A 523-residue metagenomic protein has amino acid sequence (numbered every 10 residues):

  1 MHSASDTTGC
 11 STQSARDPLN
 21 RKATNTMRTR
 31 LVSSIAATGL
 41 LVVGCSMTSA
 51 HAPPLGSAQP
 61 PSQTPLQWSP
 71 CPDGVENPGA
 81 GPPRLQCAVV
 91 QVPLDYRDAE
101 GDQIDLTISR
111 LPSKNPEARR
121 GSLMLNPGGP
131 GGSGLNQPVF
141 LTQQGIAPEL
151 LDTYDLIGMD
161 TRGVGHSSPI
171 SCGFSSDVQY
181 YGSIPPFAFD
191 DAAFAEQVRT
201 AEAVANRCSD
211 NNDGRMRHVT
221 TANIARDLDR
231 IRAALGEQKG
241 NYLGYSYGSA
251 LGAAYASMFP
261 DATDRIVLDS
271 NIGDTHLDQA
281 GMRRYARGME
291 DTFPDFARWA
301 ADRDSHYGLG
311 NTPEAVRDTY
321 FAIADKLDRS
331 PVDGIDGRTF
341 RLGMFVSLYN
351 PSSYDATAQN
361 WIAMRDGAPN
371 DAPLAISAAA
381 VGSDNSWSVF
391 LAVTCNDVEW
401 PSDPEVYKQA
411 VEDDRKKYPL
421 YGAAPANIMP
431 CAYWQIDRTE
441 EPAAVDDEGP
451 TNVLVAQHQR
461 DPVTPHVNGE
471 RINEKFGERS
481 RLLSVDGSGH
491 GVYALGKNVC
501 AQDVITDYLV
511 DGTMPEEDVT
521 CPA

Functional and structural regions predicted by a protein language model:
S3, M27-S34, C45-P186, A192-A195 (+4 more regions): Catalytic-loop region of hydrolases
S171-S183, A256-A315, Q359-A368, A380: A catalytic-pocket lid/entrance helix-loop region that shapes and gates access to the active site across common
A225-Q238: Conserved acidic catalytic loop of the alpha/beta-hydrolase fold
E237-S246: Alpha/beta-hydrolase fold nucleophile elbow
E314-P450, K497: Alpha/beta-hydrolase fold active-site neighborhood
V455-Q457: Short beta-strand/loop motif that positions the catalytic acidic residue of the alpha/beta-hydrolase fold
P462-V467: Conserved alpha/beta-hydrolase "acid-adjacent" motif
G489-V499: Catalytic histidine-centered segment of alpha/beta-hydrolase-like enzymes
